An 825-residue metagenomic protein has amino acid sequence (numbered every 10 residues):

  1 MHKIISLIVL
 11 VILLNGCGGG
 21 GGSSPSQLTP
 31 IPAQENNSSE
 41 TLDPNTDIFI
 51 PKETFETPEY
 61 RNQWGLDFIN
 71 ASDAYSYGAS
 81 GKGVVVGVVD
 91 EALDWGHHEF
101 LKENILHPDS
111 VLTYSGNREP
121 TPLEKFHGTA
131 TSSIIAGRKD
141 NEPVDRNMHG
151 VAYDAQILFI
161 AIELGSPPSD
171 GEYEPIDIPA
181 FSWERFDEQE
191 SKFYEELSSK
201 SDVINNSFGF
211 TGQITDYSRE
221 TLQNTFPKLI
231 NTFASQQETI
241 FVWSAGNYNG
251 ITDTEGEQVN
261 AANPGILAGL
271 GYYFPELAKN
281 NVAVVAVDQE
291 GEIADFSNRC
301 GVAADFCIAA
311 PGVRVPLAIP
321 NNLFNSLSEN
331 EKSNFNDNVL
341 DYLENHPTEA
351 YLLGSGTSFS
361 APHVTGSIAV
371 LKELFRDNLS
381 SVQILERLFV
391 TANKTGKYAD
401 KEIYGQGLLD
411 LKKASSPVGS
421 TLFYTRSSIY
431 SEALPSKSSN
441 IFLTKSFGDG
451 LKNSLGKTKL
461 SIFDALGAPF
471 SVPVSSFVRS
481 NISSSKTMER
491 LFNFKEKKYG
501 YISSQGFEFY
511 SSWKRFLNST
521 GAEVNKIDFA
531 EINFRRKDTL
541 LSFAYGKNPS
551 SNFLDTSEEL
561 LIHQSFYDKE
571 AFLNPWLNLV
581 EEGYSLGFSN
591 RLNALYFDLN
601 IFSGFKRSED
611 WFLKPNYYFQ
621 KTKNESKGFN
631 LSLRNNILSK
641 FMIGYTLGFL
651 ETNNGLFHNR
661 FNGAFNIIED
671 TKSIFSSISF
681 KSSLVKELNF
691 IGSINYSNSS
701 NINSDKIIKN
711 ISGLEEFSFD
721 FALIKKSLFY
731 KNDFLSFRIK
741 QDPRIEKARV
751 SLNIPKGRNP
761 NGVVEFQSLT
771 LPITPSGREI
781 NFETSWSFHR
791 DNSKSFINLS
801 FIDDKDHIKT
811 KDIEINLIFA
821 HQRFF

Functional and structural regions predicted by a protein language model:
L13-G16: C-terminal motif of bacterial Sec signal peptides marking the signal peptidase cleavage site
G22-S26, S80-G81, R138, E142 (+3 more regions): Substrate-binding/access-modulating region of protease and related hydrolase catalytic domains
E40-E53, N62, S72-P108, S115-W183 (+6 more regions): Subtilisin-like serine protease catalytic core
Q63, N70, S201-N205, E373-E489: C-terminal subdomain of the subtilisin-like protease fold in secreted/lumenal serine endopeptidases
D90, L270-A369: Extracellular S/T/G-rich loop segment that most often corresponds to the catalytic His/Ser-adjacent loop
A530-F534, L586-N590, L631-N635, S676-S682 (+3 more regions): Residues on the lipid-exposed face of transmembrane beta-strands in outer-membrane beta-barrel proteins
R536-T539, L592-L595, N636-K640, S683-E687 (+2 more regions): Outer-membrane beta-barrel channels and translocator barrels
L554-T556, L561-N578, D598, K614-K623 (+3 more regions): Outer membrane beta-barrel transmembrane domains
